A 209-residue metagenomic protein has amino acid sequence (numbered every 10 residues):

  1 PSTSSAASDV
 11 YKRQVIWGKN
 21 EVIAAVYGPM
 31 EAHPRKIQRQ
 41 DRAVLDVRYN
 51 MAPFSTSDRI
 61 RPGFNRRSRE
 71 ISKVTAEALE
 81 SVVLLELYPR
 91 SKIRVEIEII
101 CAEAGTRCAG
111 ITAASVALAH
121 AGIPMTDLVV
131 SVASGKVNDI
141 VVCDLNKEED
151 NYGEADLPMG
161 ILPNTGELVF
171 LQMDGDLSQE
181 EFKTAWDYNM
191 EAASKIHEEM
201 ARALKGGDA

Functional and structural regions predicted by a protein language model:
P1-A7, Y11: Single conserved hydrophobic/aromatic residue that forms the stacking wall/gate of nucleotide- or nucleobase-binding
S2, G105, A109-T112, T184 (+1 more regions): An amphipathic alpha-helix/helix-turn recognition signal
S5, E98-C101, G175-L177: General secondary-structure propensity
K12-P89, L168-D174, S178-D187: Glycine-rich, flexible beta-strand/loop modules in the N-terminal catalytic cores of phosphate-handling
Q14, I23, P29, S68-S72 (+1 more regions): Glycine-rich anion/phosphate-binding loop at the beta-strand->alpha-helix junction
V44, K92, A155-P158: Short glycine-rich loop/turn motifs
S72, A76, I111-S115, D187-M190 (+1 more regions): Predominant activation on well-ordered alpha-helical scaffold segments within soluble catalytic domains
L87, A119, I123-A209: A structural signal for small-residue-enriched, beta-sheet-centric alpha/beta enzyme cores and oligomeric scaffold folds
